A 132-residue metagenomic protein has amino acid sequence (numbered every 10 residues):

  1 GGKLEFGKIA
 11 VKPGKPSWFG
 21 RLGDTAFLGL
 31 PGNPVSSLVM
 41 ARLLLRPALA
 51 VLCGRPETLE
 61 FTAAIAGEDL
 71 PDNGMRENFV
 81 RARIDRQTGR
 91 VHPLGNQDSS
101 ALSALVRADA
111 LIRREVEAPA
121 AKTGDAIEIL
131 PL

Functional and structural regions predicted by a protein language model:
G2-L132: Flexible glycine/proline-rich
